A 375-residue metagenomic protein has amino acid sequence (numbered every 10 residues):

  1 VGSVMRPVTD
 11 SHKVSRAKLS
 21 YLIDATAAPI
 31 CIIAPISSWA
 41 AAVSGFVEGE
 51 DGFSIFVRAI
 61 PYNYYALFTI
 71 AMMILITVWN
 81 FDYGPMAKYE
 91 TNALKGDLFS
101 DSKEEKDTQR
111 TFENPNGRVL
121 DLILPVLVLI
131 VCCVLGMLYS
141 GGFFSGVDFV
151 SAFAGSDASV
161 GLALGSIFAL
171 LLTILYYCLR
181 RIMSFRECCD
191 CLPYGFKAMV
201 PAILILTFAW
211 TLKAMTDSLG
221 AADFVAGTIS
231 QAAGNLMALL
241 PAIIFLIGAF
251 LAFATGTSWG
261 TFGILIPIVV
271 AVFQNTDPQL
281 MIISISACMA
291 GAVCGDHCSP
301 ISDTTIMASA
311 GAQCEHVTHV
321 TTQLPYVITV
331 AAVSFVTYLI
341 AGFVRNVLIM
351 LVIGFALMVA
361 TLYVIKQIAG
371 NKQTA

Functional and structural regions predicted by a protein language model:
V1-F53, A254-C294, T304-T318, L362-Q367: Hydrophobic transmembrane alpha-helices that form the pore/transport pathway of multi-pass ion and small-solute
R6, D10-H12, R16-S20, A25 (+12 more regions): Transmembrane helical cores of multi-pass ion-transport proteins
H12-L19, Y62-Y64, R118-L120, A158-A163 (+4 more regions): Membrane-interfacial loop-to-helix junctions in multi-pass transporters
L19-V43, V57-V78, L120-L124, V128 (+4 more regions): Membrane-embedded alpha-helical segments of transport systems, primarily multispan ion/solute transporters
I36-Y65, M73, F149, N275-P278 (+1 more regions): Transmembrane alpha-helical segments and their short flanking loops that form helix-hairpins/helix-helix interfaces
G45-E50, D82, V134-V147, C178-F185 (+3 more regions): Transmembrane helix-loop junctions in multi-pass membrane proteins
S54, T69-G155, I167-C191, V317-L324 (+1 more regions): Long, contiguous bundles of hydrophobic transmembrane helices that form the permeation core of multi-pass
G117-V126, V131, A154-A221, A238-F250 (+1 more regions): Core transmembrane alpha-helical segments of multi-pass membrane transporters/permeases
